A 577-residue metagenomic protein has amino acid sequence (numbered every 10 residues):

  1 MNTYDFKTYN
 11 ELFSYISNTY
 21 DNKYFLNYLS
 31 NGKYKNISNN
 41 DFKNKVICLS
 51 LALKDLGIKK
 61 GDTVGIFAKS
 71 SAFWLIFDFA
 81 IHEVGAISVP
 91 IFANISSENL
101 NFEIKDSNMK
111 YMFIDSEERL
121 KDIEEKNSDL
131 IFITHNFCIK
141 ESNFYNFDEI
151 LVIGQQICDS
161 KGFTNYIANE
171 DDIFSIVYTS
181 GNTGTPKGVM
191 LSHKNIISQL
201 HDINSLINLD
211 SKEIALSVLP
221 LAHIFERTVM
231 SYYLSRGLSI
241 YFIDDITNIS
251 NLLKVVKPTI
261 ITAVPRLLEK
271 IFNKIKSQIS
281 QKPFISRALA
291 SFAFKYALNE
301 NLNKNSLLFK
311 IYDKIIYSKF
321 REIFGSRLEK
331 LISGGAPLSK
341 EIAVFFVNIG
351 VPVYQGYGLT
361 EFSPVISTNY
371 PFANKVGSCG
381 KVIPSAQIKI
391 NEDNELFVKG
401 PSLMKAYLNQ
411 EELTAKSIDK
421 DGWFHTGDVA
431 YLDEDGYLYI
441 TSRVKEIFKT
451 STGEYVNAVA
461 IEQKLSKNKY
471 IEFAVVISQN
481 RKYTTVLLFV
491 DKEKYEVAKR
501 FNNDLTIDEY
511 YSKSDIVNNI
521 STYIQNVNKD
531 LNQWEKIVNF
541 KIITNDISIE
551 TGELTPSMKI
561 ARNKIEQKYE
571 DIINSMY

Functional and structural regions predicted by a protein language model:
N2-T8, I123, F144-I173: Flexible, low-complexity linker/hinge segments
N22-Y24, Q155-Y178, T185, N208-I214: Conserved pre-ATP/AMP-binding loop-to-beta segment of ANL
L26-S71, L75-F79, S96-N101, N146-E149 (+1 more regions): Conserved AMP-binding/adenylate-forming core of the ANL superfamily
N36-N39, F174-L200: Conserved AMP-binding A3 loop
E83-I153: Structural core segment of the AMP-binding/adenylate-forming
I197-I214, L221-Y317, R327: Conserved AMP-binding/adenylation subdomain of ANL enzymes
V382-T450: Conserved ATP-binding/catalytic segment of the ANL
F448, F473-V475, S521-Y577: Conserved C-terminal "lid"/linker of ANL adenylate-forming enzymes
